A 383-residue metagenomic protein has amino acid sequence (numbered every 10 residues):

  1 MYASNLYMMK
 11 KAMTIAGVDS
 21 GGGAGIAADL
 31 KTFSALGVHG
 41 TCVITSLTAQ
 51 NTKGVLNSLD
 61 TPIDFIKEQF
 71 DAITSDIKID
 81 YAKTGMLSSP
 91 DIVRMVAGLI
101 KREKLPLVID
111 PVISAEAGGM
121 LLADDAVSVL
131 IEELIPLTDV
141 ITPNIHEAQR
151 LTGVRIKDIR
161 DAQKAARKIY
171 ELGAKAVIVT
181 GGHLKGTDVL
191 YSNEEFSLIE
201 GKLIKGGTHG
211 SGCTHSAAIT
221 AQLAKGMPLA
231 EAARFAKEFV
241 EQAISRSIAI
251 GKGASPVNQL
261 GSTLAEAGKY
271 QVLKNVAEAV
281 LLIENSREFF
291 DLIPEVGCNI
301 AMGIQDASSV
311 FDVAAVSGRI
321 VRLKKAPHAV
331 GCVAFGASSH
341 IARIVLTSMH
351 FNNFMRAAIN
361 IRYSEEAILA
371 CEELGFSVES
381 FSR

Functional and structural regions predicted by a protein language model:
Y2-T14, I26-A117, Q259-T263: Conserved N-terminal subdomain of the carbohydrate kinase-like
I15-G21, S197-H209: Short pre-catalytic strand/loop immediately N-terminal to key active-site residues, enriched for Gly-Thr
A27-T32, Q149-R150, G207-L229: Short, small-residue alpha-helix embedded
L36-T41, Q222-A236: Phosphate-handling active-site elements
D60, E231-G303: Charged C-terminal helix
K101-M120, V127-L137, S380-S382: Short, acidic/small-residue loops that bind anionic groups at enzyme active sites
D124-F196: Conserved phosphate/ATP/ADP-binding segment of small-molecule kinases
K269-F381: Extended, low-hydrophobicity segments enriched in charged/polar residues
